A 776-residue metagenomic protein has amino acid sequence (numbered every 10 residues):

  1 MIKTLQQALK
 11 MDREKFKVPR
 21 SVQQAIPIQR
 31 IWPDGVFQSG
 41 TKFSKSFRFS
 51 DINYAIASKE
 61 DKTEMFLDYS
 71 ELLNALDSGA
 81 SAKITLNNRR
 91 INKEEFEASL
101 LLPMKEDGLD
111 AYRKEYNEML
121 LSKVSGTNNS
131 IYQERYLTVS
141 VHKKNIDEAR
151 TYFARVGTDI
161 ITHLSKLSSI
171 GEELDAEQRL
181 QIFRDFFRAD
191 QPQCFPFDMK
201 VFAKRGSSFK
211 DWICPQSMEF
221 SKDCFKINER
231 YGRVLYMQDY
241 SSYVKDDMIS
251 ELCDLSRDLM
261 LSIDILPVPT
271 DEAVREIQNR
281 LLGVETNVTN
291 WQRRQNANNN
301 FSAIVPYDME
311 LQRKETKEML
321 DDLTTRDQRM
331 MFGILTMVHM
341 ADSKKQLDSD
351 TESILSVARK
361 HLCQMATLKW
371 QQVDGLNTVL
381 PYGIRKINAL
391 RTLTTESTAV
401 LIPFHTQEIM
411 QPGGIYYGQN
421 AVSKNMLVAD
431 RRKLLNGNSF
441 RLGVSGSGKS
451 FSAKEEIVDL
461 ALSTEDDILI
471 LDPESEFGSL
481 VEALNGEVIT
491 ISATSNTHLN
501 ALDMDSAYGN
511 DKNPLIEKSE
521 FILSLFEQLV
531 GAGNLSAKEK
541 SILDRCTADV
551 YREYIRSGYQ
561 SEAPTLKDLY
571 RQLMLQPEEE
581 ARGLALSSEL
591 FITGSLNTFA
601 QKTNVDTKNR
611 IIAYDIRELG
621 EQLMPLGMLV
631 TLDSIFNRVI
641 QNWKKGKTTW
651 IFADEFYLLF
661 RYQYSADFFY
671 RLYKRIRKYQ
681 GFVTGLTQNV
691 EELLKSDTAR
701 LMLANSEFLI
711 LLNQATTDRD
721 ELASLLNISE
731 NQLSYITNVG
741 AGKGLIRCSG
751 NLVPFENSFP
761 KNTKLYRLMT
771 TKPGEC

Functional and structural regions predicted by a protein language model:
M1-F404: Extended, folded cores of ATP/NTP-driven motor/assembly subunits in large transport and secretion machines
I52, K59-S78, R89, C253 (+10 more regions): P-loop NTPase motor domains
R441: Hydrophobic anchor at the beta1->P-loop junction of P-loop NTPases
K449: Conserved lysine of the Walker
S452: Hydrophobic positions on the alpha1 helix immediately C-terminal to the Walker A/P-loop
D459-L469: Post-Walker A helix-loop "phosphate-sensing" segment adjacent to the P-loop in P-loop NTPases
N485-I489, T698-L711: A short helix-turn-beta junction within AAA+ P-loop NTPase domains corresponding to the substrate/partner-engaging
L726-C776: Conserved P-loop NTPase
